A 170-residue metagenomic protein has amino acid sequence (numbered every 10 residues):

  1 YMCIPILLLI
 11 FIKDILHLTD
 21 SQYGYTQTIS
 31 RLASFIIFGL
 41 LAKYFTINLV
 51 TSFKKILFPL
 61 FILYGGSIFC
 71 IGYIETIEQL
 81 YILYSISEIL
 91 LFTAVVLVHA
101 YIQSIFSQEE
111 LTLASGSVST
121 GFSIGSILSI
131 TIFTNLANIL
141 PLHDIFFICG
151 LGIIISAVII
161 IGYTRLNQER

Functional and structural regions predicted by a protein language model:
I6-Q22: Short amphipathic helix-loop junctions that connect adjacent transmembrane helices in Major Facilitator Superfamily/SLC
T19, N135-I153: A membrane-interface helix-boundary motif in multi-pass transporters
I37-T51, A137: Helix-to-loop junctions at the C-terminal end of transmembrane segments in multipass secondary transporters
K54-F69: Structural signature of the two symmetry-related core transmembrane helices
I71-Y84: Helix-loop junctions at membrane interfaces in 12-TM secondary transporters
T93-F106: Intracellular juxtamembrane helix-capping segments at the cytosolic ends of symmetry-related transmembrane helices
E109-N138: A late C-terminal transmembrane helix in Major Facilitator Superfamily
C149-R170: Multi-pass alpha-helical transporter architecture, strongest for 12-TM Major Facilitator/SLC carriers used
